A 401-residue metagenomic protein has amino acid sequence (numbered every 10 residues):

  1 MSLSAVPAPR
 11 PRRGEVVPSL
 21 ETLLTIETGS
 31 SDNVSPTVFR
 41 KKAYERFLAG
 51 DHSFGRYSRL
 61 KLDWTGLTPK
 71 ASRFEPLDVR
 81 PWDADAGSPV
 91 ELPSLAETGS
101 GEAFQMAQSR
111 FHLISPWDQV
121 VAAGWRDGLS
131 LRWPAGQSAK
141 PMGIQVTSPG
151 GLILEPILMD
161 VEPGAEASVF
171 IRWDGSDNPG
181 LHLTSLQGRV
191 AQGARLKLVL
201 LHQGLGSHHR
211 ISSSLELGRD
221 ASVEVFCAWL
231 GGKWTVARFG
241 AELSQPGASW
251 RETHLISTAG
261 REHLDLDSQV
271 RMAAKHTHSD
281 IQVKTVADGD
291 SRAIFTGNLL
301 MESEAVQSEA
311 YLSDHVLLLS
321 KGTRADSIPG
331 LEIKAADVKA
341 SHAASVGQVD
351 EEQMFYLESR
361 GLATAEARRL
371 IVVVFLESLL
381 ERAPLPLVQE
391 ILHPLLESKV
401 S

Functional and structural regions predicted by a protein language model:
S2-D127, R132-P134, S138, Q282: N-terminal amphipathic, basic helical "cap/leader" segment at the start of enzyme domains
S2-P7, T98, E102, A107-L362 (+2 more regions): Conserved beta-strand/loop scaffold segments within soluble protein domains that form the structured core and edges
